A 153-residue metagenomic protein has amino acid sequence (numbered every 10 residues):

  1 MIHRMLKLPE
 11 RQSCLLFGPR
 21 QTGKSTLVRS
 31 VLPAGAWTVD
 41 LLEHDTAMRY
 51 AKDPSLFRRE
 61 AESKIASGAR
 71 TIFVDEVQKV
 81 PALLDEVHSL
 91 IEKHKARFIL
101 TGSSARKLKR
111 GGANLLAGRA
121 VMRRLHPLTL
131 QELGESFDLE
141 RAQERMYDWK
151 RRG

Functional and structural regions predicted by a protein language model:
M1-R11: Pre-Walker A adenine-sensing motif
L16: Hydrophobic anchor at the beta1->P-loop junction of P-loop NTPases
K24-S25: Conserved lysine of the Walker
V39-T71: Short glycine-rich substrate-engagement loop in P-loop NTPases that contacts/grips substrate
I65-L83: Conserved P-loop NTPase "ATPase switch" module shared by AAA+ and STAND
F73, R97-S103, R124: Structural recognition of the conserved hydrophobic beta-strand(s) that form the central parallel beta-sheet of P-loop
G111-G153: Interdomain motor-coupling "hinge/lid" segment immediately C-terminal to the ATP-binding subdomain of NTP-driven enzymes
